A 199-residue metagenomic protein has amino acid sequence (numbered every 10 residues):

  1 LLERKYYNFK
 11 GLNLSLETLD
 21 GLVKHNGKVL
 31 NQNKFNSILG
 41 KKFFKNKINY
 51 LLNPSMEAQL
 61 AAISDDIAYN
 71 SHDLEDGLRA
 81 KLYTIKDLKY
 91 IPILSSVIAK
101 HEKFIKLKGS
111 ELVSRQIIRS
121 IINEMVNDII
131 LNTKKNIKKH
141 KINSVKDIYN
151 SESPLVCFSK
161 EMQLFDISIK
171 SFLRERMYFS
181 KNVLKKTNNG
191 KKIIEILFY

Functional and structural regions predicted by a protein language model:
E3-Y199: Histidine-centered, transition-metal-coordinating active-site segments
